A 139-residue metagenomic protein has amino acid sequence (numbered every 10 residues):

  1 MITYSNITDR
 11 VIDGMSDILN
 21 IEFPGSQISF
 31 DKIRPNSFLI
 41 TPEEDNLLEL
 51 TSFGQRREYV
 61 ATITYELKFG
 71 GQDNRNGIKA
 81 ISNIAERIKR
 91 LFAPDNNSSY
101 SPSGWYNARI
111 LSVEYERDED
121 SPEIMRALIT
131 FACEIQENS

Functional and structural regions predicted by a protein language model:
M1-F30, E44-S139: Charged, amphipathic alpha-helical segments and their flanking helix caps
R34-E44: A short, hydrophobic beta-strand-centered structural micro-motif
